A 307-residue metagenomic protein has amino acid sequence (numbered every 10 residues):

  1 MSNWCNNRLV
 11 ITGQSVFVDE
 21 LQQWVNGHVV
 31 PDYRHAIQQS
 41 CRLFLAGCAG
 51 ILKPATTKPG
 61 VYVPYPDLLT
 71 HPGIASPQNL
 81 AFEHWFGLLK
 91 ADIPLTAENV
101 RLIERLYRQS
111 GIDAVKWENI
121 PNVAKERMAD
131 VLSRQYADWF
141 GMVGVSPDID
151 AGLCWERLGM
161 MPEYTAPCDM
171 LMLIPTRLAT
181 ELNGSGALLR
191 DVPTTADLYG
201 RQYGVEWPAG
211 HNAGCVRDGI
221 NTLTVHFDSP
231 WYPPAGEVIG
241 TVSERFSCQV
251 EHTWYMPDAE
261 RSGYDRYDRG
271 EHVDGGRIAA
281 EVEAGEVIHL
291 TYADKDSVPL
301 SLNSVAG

Functional and structural regions predicted by a protein language model:
M1-G307: Intrinsic low-complexity, intrinsically disordered or marginally ordered coil/linker segments
